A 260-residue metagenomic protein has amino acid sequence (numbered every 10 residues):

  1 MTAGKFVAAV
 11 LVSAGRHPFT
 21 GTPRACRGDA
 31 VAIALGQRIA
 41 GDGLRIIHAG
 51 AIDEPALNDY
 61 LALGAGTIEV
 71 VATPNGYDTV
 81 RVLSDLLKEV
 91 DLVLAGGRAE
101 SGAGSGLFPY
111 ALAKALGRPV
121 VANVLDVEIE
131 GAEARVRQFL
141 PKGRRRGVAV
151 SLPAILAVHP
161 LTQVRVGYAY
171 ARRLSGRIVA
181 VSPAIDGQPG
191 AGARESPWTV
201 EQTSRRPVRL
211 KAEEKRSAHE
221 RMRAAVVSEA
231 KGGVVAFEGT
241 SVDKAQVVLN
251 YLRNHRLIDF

Functional and structural regions predicted by a protein language model:
M1-A49: N-terminal beta-strand-loop-alpha-helix module at the start of alpha/beta ligand-binding or catalytic domains
T2-A3, V127-F260: Electrostatically charged, flexible surface regions
I46-E54, V234-E238: Metallocofactor- and cofactor-centric catalytic cores in central/energy metabolism, strongly enriched
A51-D53, R98-S105: Gly/Ser/Thr-rich loops at beta-strand to alpha-helix junctions that form or flank small-molecule/cofactor-binding
E54-L87: A glycine-rich helix N-cap at a beta->alpha junction
G66, D91, P153: Conserved acidic residues
L87-S101: Short beta-strand-loop elements within alpha/beta enzyme cores that line or abut nucleotide/cofactor pockets
S101-V120: Short Gly/Thr/Asp-enriched flexible loops that form oxyanion-binding sites at enzyme active sites
